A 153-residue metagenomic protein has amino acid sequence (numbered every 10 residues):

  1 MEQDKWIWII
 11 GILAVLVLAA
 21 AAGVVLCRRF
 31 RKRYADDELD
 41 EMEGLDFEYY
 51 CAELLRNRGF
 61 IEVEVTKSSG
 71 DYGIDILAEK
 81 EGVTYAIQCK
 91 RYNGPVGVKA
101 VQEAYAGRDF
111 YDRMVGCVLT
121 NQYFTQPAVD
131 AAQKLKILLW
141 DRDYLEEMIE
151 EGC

Functional and structural regions predicted by a protein language model:
M1-C153: Mixed-charge (Asp/Glu-Lys/Arg
